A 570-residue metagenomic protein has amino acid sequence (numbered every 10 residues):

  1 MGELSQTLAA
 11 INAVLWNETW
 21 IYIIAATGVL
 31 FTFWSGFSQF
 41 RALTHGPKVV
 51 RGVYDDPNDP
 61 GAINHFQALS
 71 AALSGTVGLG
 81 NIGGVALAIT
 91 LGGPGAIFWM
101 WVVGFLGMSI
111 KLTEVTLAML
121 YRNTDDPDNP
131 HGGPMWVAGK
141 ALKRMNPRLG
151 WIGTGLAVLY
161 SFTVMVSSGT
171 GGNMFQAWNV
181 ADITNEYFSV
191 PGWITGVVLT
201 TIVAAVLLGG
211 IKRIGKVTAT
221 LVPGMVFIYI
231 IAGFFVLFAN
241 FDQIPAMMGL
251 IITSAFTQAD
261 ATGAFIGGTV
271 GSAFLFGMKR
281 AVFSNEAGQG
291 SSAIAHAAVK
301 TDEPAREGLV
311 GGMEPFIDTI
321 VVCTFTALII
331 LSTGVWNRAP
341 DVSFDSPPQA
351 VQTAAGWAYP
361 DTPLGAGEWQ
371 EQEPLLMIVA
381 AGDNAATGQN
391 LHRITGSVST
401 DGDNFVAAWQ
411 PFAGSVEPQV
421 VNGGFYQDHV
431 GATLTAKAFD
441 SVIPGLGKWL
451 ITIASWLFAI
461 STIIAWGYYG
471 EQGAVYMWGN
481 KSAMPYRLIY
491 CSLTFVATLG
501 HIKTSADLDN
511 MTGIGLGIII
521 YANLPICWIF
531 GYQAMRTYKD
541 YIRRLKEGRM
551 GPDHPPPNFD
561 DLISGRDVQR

Functional and structural regions predicted by a protein language model:
M1-L79, I89-A96, G107, A497-G500 (+1 more regions): N-terminal alpha-helical transmembrane segments of multi-pass membrane transport and channel/translocase proteins
E3, G36-Q39, N81-V85, S168-V180 (+7 more regions): Transmembrane helix-loop junctions in multi-pass membrane proteins
I23-L30, W34-P47, W178-T184, T195-L199 (+2 more regions): Membrane-interface loop-to-helix entry segments
T27-T32, L73-S74, V103-P130, G139-L207 (+2 more regions): Helix-loop-helix module between adjacent transmembrane segments
F37-N64, L87-I89, G93-I97, W101 (+8 more regions): Flexible loop linkers connecting adjacent transmembrane helices in multi-pass alpha-helical membrane transporters
D56-A62, G93-V102, K140, R144-L159 (+3 more regions): Membrane-interface alpha-helices at helix entry/exit sites of multi-pass transporters
N58-T90, L120, D126-A141, L159 (+2 more regions): Alpha-helical membrane segments and immediately flanking helix-loop junctions that form or couple to the substrate/ion
G334-P444: Low-complexity, proline/glycine-enriched hydrophobic segments characteristic of transmembrane helices
